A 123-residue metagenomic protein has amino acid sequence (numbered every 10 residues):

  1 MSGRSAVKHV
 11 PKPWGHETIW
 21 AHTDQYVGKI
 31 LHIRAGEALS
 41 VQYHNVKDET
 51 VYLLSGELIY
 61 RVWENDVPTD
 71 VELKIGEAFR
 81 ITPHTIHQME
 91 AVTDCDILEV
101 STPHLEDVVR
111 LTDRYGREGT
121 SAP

Functional and structural regions predicted by a protein language model:
M1-H9, T69, I75-G76: Cytosolic regulatory regions built on CNB/CRP/Popeye-like sensor folds
R4-A6, V10-P11, E90-P123: Double-stranded beta-helix
S5-Q42, V46-K47: A short glycine-rich, His/Asp/Glu-containing loop-to-beta-strand
I30, T50, D70-V71: Short, surface-exposed secondary-structure edge patches
S40-Q42, Y60-R61, I81, I86-V92 (+1 more regions): Short beta-strand His + acidic residue motifs that chelate non-heme Fe in jelly-roll/DSBH and cupin folds
V46-E64: Glycine- and acidic-residue-biased ligand/ion/polar-headgroup-sensing regions
E64-H84: Short acidic-glycine-tyrosine-enriched beta hairpin
